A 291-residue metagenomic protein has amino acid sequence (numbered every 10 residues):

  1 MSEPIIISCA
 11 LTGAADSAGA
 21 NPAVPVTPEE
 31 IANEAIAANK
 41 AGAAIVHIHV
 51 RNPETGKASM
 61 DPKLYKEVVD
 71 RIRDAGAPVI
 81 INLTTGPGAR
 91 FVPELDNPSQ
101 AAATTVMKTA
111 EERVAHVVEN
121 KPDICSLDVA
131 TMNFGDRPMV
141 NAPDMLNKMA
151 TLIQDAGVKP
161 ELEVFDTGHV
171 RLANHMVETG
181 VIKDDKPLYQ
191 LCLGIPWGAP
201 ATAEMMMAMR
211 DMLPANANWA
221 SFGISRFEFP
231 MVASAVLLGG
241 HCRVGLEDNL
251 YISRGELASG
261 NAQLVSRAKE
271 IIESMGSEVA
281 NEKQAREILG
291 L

Functional and structural regions predicted by a protein language model:
M1-A23, P87-D96, S126-N133: N-terminal small/glycine-rich loop or linker at the start of catalytic domains across soluble metabolic enzymes
C9, G56-T85, K148-D155, A208-N216 (+1 more regions): Alpha-helix-loop-beta-strand connector modules within alpha/beta enzyme cores
C9, P28-N33, A43-T55, I80-T85: Histidine-centered catalytic micro-motifs
G19, A44-V68, F134, C192-L193 (+1 more regions): Glycine-rich, proline-tolerant flexible connector loops at the mouths of alpha/beta enzymes
I31, A38, H49, C125 (+4 more regions): Conserved, mostly hydrophobic/aromatic
D61-M139: Active-site beta->alpha loop and helix N-cap motifs at the rims of alpha/beta catalytic domains
I124-E247, A258: Catalytic alpha/beta core domains of metabolic enzymes, predominantly
S266, E270-L291: Mid-to-C-terminal alpha-helical segments outside catalytic/metal-binding sites
